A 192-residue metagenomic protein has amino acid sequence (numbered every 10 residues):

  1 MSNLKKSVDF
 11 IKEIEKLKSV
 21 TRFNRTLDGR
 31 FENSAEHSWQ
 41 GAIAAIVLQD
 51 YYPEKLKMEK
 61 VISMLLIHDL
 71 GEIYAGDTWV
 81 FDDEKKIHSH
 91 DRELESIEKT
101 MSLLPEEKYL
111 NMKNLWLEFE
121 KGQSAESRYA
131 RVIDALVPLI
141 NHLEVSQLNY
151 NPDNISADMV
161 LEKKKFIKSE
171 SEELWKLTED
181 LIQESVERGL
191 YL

Functional and structural regions predicted by a protein language model:
M1-L192: Alpha-helical, largely C-terminal catalytic domains that coordinate divalent metal ions via clustered Asp/Glu/His
